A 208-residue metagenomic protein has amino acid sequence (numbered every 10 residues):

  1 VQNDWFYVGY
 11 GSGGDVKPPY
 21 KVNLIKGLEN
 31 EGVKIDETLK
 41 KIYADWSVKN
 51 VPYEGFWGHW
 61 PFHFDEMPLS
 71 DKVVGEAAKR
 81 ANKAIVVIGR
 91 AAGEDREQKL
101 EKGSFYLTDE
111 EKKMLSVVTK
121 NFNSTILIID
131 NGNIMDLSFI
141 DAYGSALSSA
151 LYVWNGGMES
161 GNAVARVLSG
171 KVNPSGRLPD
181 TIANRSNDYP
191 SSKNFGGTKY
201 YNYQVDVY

Functional and structural regions predicted by a protein language model:
V1-S12, V16-V22, E29-E31, A44-F62 (+1 more regions): Secreted, periplasmic, or luminal enzymes acting at the cell surface/secretory milieu
P19, N23, G27, L69-E76 (+7 more regions): Extracytoplasmic/secreted proteins, especially bacterial periplasmic and envelope-associated proteins
I35-S145: Hydrophobic helix-and-loop "lid/oligomerization" segment in the mid-to-C-terminal part of catalytic domains
